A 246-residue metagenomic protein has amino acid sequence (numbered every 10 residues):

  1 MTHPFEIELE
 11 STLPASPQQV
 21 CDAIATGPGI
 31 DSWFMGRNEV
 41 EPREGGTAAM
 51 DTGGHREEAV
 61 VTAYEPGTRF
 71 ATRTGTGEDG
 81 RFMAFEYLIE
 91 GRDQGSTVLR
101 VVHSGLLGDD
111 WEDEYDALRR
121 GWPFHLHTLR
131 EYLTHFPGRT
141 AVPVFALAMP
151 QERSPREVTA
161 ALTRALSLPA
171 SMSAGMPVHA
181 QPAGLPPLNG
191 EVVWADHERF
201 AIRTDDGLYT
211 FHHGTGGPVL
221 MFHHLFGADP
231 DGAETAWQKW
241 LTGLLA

Functional and structural regions predicted by a protein language model:
M1-P4, A246: Actinobacteria-biased recognition of intrinsically disordered, low-complexity terminal regions
T2, E8, A15, P28-V60 (+2 more regions): Short beta-edge strand/loop motif at the mouth of beta-sheet-based domains
Q18, D22, A63, Q94 (+1 more regions): Replace "anionic and nucleotidyl ligands
V20-I24, I30, A48, V61 (+6 more regions): Hydrophobic pocket/interface hotspot
M35, G53, G75, V102-S104 (+1 more regions): Surface loops and adjacent helix of pleckstrin homology
A71-R119, E191-A246: Beta-strand/loop substructures that line and gate deep hydrophobic ligand-binding cavities in soluble
G108-T163, F226-A246: A conserved amphipathic terminal alpha-helix motif
